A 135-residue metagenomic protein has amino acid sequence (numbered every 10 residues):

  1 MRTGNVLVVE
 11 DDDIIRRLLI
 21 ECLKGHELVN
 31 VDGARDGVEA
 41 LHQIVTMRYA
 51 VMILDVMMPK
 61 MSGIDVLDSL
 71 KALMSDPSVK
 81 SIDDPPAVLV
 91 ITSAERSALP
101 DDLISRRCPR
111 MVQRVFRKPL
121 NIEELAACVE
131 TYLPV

Functional and structural regions predicted by a protein language model:
E10: Conserved acidic carboxylate
D13-D32: Two-component/phosphorelay signaling modules centered on CheY-like receiver
D36-E39, S62-D68: Acidic catalytic/metal-coordinating carboxylates
D55: Active-site residues of response regulator receiver
M58: Receiver (REC) domain active-site loop signature in two-component systems and cognate sites in sensor histidine kinases
D65, P85-P86, E95-V115, E123 (+1 more regions): Alpha4 helix (beta4-alpha4-beta5 surface) of REC/receiver domains from two-component response regulators
I91-S93: Hydrophobic/aromatic residues positioned on beta-strands within the core alpha/beta folds
K118: A Lys-centered signature of the CheY-like receiver
